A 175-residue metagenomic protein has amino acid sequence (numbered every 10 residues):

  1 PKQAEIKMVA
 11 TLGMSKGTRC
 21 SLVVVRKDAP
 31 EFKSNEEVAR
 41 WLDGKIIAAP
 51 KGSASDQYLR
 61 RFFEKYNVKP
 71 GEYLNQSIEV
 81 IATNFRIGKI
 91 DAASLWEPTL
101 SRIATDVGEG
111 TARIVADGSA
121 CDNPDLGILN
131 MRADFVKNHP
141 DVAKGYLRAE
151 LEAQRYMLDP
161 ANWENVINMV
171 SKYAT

Functional and structural regions predicted by a protein language model:
P1-Q76, N84, D91-E97, R113-D117 (+1 more regions): Short, glycine-/small- and polar/acidic-enriched structural segments that line small-molecule recognition paths
L22-V24, I128-M131, F135-V136: Short glycine- and hydrophobic/aromatic-rich loop-to-beta-strand nucleating segment in the catalytic cores
R40, Q57-R61, T83, I87 (+4 more regions): Solvent-exposed, polar/charged alpha-helical surfaces in well-ordered, non-transmembrane soluble domains, broadly
G44-P50, K89-I90, R132-K137, E152-L158: Second-shell loop/turn segments in exported
A49-Q57, E79, S94, N130 (+2 more regions): Soluble non-cytosolic domains of exported or imported proteins
I78-E109, R132: Ligand-binding pocket segment of bilobal, Venus flytrap-like solute-binding proteins
K89, D122-L126, D141: Short gly/pro-enriched beta-turn/loop segments at secondary-structure junctions
K137-T175: Secondary-structure end/capping motifs
